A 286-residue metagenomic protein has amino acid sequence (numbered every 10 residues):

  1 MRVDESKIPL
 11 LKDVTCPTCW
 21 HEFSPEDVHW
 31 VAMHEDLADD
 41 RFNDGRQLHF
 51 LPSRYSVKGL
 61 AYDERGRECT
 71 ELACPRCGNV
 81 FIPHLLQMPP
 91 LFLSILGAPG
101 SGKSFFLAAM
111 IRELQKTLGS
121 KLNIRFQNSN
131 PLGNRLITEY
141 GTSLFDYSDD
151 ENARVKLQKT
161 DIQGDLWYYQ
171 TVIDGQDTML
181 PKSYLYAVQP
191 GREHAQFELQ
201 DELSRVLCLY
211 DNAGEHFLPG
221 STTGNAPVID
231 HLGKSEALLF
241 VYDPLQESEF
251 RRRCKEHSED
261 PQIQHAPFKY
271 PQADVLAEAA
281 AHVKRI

Functional and structural regions predicted by a protein language model:
M1-V3, W20-D27, F81: Cys/His-rich microdomains that often coordinate metals
L10-C16, D39, E71: Residues immediately within or flanking Cys/His clusters that coordinate Zn2+ in small zinc-binding modules
C16-C19, C74-C77: Short cysteine-rich clusters marking metal-coordination/redox-active sites
D27, E35-V57, E64-C69, F81-L85 (+2 more regions): Switch- and interface-adjacent substructures of P-loop NTPase systems
L93-I95: Hydrophobic anchor at the beta1->P-loop junction of P-loop NTPases
A98: P-loop (Walker A) phosphate-binding loop of NTP-binding proteins
S101-G102: Conserved glycine(s) of the Walker
